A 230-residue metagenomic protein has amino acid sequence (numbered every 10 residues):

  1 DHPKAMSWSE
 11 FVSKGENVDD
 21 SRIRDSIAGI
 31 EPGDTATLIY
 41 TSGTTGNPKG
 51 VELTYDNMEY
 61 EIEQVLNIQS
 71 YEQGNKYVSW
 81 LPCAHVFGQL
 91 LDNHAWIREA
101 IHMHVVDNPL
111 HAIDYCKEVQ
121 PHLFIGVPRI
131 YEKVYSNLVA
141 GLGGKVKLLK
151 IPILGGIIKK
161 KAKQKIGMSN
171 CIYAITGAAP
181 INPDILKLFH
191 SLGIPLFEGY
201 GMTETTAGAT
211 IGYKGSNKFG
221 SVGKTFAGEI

Functional and structural regions predicted by a protein language model:
D1-K14: Structural core segment of the AMP-binding/adenylate-forming
M6, E16-Y40, N47, S70-K76: Conserved pre-ATP/AMP-binding loop-to-beta segment of ANL
W8-S9, G33, D56, L81 (+1 more regions): Structural detector for helix-capping/boundary residues
R24-I27, I113, K163: Short hydrophobic/charged patches on amphipathic alpha-helices used for structural packing and interfaces
T35, T41-T44, Y77, P82 (+4 more regions): Conserved S/T- and glycine-rich ATP-binding loop of Class I adenylate-forming
A36-I62: Conserved AMP-binding A3 loop
E59-K76, C83-K161, N170, S191 (+1 more regions): Conserved AMP-binding/adenylation subdomain of ANL enzymes
F124, I158-I230: Conserved AMP-binding/adenylate-forming
